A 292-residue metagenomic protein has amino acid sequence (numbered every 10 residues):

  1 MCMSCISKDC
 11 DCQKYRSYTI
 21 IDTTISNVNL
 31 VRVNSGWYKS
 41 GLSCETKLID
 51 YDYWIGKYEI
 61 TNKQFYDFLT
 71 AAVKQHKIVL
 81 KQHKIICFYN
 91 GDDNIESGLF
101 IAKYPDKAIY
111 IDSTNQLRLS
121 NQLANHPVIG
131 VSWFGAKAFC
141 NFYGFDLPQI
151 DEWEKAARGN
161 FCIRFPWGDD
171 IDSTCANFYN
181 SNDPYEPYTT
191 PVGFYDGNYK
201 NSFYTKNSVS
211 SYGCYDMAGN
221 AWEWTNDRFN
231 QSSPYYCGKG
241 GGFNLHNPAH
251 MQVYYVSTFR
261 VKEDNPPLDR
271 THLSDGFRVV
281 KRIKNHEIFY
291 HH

Functional and structural regions predicted by a protein language model:
M3-S4: C-terminal motif of bacterial Sec signal peptides marking the signal peptidase cleavage site
C12-I25: N-terminal low-complexity, Pro/Thr/Ser-rich intrinsically disordered segments that act as propeptides or flexible
Y18-I20, S43-C44, S257-D269: Short, P/G- and charge-enriched loop/turn segments at secondary-structure junctions
D22-G98, G130-F134, G219: A short glycine-rich, aromatic-capped structural motif
R32, W54-G56, K137, D146 (+2 more regions): Residues within well-ordered beta-strands of beta-sheet-rich folds
I78-L117, T174, N182: Core domains of carbohydrate- and sulfate-ester-processing enzymes
D112-R260, T271-L273: Functional-site microenvironments in short loops/helix caps that host divalent-cation chemistry
L273-F289: Short, structured beta-strand segments at or near domain termini in extracellular proteins/domains
